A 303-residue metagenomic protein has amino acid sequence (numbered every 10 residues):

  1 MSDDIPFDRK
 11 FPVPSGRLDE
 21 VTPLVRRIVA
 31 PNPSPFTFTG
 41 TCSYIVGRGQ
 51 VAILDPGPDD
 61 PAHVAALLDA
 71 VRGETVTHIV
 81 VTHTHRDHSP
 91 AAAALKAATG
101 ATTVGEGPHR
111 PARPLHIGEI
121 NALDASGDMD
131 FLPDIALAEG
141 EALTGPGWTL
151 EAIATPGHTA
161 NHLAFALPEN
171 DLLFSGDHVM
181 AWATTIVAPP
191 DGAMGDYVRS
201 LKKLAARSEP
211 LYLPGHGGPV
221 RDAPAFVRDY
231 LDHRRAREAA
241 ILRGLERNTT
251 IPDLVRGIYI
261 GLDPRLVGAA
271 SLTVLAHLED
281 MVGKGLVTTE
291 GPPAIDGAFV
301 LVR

Functional and structural regions predicted by a protein language model:
S2-D3, R243-R303: C-terminal regulatory/interaction regions
F11-E74, A164-G176, A181: Conserved beta-strand hairpin/beta-sheet module of binuclear metal-dependent hydrolase folds, prominently
V21, A98-T99, S208: Short, structured coil segments at secondary-structure junctions
L24, L67, H216, I241 (+1 more regions): Residue-level signal for inorganic ion chemistry
T39, P58-P146, D171: Active-site HxH/HxHxD metal-binding segment of metal-dependent hydrolases
V51-I53, P58-D60, L115-D134, A142-T144 (+2 more regions): Metallo-beta-lactamase
T82-H88, H158, H216, H277: Histidine-centered divalent metal-coordination motifs
A101, R234, E238-L242, S271: Short, leucine-enriched amphipathic alpha-helices that occur as contiguous helical runs
